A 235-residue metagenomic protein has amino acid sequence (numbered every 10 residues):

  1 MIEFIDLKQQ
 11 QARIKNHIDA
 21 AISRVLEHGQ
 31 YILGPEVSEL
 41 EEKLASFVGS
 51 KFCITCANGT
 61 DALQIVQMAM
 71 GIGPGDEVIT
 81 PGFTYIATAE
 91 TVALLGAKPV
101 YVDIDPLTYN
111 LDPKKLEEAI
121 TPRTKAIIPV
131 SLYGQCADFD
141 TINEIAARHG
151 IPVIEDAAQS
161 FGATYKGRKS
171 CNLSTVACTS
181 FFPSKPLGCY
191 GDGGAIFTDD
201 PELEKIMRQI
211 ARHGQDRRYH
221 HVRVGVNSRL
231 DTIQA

Functional and structural regions predicted by a protein language model:
M1-Q30, P35: N-terminal "arm"/small-domain region of PLP-dependent enzymes with the aminotransferase-like
Q10, E36, D61, T91 (+5 more regions): Residue-level recognition of specific faces of alpha-helices
R13, H17-A21, P35, E39 (+7 more regions): Generic alpha-helical secondary structure signal
G29-E77, T91-L95, V100-D103, R168: Phosphate-binding glycine-rich loop
E42, D140-N143, D192: Active-site phosphate/pyrophosphate- and oxyanion-stabilizing loops and adjacent acidic/basic residues in soluble
M68-A157, T164: PLP-dependent aminotransferase-like
S160-K166, L173-A235: Active-site region of PLP-dependent enzymes
